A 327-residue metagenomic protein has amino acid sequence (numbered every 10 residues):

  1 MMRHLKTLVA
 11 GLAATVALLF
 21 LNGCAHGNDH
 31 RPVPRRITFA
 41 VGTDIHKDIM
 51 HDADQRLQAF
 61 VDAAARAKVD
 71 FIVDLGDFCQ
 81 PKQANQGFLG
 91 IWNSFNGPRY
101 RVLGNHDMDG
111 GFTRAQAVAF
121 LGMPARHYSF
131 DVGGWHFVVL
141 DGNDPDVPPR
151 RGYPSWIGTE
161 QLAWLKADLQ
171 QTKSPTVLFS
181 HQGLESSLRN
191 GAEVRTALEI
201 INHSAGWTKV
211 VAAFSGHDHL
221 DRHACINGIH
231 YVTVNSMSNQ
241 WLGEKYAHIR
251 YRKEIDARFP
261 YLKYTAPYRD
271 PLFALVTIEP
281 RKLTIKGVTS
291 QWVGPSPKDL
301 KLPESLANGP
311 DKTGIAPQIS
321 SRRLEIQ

Functional and structural regions predicted by a protein language model:
M1-A13: Bacterial N-terminal signal peptides that target proteins for export
A10-N22: Bacterial N-terminal signal peptides
C24-G87: N-terminal active-site segment of His-dependent metallophosphoesterases
V33, D256-Q327: A short C-terminal boundary segment appended to hydrolase-like catalytic domains
D44, G76-D77, G104-N105, H181 (+1 more regions): Active-site glycine-centered loops adjacent to acidic/histidine catalytic or metal-binding residues that shape
Q83-K166, Q170-Q171, N190-V210, L220-K263 (+2 more regions): Extended active-site neighborhood of metal-dependent phosphoesterases/phosphodiesterases
G142, S180-L184, H217, V288-T289: Short, well-ordered beta-to-alpha junction loops that form the rim of enzyme active sites and present histidine/acidic
A167-S186: Short acidic, glycine-rich surface-loop motifs adjacent to enzyme active sites
